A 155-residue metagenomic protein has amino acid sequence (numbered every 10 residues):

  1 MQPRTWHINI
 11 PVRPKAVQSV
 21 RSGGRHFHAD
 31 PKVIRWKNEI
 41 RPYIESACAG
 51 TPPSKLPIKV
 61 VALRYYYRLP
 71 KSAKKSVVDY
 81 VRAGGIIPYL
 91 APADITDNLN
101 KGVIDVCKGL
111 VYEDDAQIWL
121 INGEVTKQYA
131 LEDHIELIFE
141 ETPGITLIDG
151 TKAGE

Functional and structural regions predicted by a protein language model:
M1-E155: Acidic, proline/glycine-enriched N-terminal capping motif
